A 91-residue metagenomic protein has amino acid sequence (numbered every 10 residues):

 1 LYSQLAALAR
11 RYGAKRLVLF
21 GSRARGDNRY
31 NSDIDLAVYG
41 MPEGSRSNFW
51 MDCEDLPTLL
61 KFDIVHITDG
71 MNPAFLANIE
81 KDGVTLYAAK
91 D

Functional and structural regions predicted by a protein language model:
L1-R16, A24-Y30, Y39-D91: Catalytic core of pol beta-like nucleotidyltransferases
